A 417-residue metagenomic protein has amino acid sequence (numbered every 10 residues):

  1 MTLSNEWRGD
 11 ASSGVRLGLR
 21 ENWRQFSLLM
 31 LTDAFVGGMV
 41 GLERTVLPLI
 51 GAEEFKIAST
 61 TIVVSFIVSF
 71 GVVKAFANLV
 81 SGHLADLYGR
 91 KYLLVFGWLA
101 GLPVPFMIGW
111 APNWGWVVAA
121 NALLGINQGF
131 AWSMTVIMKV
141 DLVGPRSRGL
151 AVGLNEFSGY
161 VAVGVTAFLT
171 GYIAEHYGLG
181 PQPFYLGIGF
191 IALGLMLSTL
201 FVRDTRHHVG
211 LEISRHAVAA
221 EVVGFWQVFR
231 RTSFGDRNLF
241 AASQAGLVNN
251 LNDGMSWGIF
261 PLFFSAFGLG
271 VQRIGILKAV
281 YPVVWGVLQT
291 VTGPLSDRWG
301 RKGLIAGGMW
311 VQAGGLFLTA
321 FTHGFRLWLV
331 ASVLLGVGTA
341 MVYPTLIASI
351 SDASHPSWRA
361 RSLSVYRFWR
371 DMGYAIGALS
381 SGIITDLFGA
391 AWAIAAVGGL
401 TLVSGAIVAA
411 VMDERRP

Functional and structural regions predicted by a protein language model:
T2-W23, D204-A241: Juxtamembrane intracellular "pre-TM" segments in multi-pass secondary transporters
R20-G71, N238-A245, N249-F267: Helix-loop boundary and gating motifs at the non-cytosolic
F70-L79, G164, P282-T290, Y374-A375: Residue-level signature of mid-helix packing/kink "hotspots" within the transmembrane helices of 12-pass Major
A77-G89, A174, L288-G300, T385: Helix-to-loop junctions at the C-terminal end of transmembrane segments in multipass secondary transporters
Y92-F106, G303-L318: Structural signature of the two symmetry-related core transmembrane helices
A120-Y160, A348-S349: Cytoplasmic helix-loop-helix junction between adjacent transmembrane helices in 12-TM secondary transporters
Q182-T199, I394-A409: Symmetry-related core transmembrane helices of the 12-TM Major Facilitator Superfamily/SLC fold
S198-I213, A409-P417: Helix-loop junctions on the cytosolic side of multi-pass membrane transporters, especially the intracellular loop
